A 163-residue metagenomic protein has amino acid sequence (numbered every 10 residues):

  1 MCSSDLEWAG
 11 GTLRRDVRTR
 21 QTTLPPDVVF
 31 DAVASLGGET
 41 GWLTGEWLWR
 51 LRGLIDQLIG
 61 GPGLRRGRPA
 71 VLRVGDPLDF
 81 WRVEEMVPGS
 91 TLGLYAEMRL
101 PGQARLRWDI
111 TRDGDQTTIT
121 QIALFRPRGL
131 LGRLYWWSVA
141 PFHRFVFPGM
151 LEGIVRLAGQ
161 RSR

Functional and structural regions predicted by a protein language model:
M1-S3: Short, small-residue-biased leader/transition segments that mark boundaries at the very start of proteins
E7-L13: Short, flexible turn/loop "capping" segments at secondary-structure junctions
T12, E85-G89, T111-D115: Short, ordered beta-strand-loop transition motifs
L13-Q21, T91, R105, Q116-T120: Intrinsic-disorder/low-complexity, polar/charged segments enriched in Ser/Thr/Lys/Arg/Asp/Glu/Gln
Q21-P101, G153: Glycine-rich portal/gate segments that line the openings of hydrophobic small-molecule binding cavities
P25-V28, F142, V146, M150: Short amphipathic alpha-helical segments
A96-R144, I154: Beta-strand/loop substructures that line and gate deep hydrophobic ligand-binding cavities in soluble
V155-R163: Short, highly charged C-terminal tails/helix-capping segments
